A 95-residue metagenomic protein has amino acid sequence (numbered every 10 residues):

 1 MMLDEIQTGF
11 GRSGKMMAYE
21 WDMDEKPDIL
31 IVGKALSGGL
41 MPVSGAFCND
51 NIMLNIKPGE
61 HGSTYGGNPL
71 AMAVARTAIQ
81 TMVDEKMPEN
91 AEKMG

Functional and structural regions predicted by a protein language model:
M1-G95: Conserved N-terminal phosphate-binding loop of PLP-dependent enzymes in the Aspartate aminotransferase
